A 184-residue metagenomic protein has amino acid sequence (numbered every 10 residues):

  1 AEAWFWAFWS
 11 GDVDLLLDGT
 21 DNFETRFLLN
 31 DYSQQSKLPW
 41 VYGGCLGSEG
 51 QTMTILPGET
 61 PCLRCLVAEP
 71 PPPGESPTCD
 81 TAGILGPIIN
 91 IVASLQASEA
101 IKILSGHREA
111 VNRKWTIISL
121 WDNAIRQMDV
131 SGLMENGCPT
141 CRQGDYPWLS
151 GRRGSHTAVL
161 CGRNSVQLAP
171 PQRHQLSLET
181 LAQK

Functional and structural regions predicted by a protein language model:
A1-A3: S-adenosyl-L-methionine
F8-L15, T20-A182: Glycine-rich phosphate/adenylate-binding loop
